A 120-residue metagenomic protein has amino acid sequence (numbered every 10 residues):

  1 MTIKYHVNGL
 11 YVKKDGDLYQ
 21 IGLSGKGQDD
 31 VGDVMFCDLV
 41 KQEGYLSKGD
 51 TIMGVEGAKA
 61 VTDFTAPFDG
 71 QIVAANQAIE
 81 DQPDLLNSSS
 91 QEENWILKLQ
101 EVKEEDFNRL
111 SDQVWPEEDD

Functional and structural regions predicted by a protein language model:
M1-K48, S88-D120: Acidic, low-complexity mobile loops and tails
G9-Y11, F64, I72: Conserved hydrophobic positions within beta-strands
V12-K14, A58, A75: Residue-level recognition of beta-strand microenvironments
Y45, D63, D69-Q71: Beta-solenoid/beta-rich acyl/carboxylate-transfer cores
L46, I52-M53, V73: Generic structural signal for buried aliphatic residues
T51-M53, A58-A60, A78-I79, K103: Short, charged beta-turn/beta-strand-edge "cap" motif at the junction between a beta-strand and an adjacent loop
E56-T65, Q82-L85, F107: Short, Lys/Arg- and Gly-enriched loop/turn segments at beta-strand edges
D69-S89, W95-L97, V102: Short peripheral tails and domain-boundary helices/loops at the edges of structured domains
